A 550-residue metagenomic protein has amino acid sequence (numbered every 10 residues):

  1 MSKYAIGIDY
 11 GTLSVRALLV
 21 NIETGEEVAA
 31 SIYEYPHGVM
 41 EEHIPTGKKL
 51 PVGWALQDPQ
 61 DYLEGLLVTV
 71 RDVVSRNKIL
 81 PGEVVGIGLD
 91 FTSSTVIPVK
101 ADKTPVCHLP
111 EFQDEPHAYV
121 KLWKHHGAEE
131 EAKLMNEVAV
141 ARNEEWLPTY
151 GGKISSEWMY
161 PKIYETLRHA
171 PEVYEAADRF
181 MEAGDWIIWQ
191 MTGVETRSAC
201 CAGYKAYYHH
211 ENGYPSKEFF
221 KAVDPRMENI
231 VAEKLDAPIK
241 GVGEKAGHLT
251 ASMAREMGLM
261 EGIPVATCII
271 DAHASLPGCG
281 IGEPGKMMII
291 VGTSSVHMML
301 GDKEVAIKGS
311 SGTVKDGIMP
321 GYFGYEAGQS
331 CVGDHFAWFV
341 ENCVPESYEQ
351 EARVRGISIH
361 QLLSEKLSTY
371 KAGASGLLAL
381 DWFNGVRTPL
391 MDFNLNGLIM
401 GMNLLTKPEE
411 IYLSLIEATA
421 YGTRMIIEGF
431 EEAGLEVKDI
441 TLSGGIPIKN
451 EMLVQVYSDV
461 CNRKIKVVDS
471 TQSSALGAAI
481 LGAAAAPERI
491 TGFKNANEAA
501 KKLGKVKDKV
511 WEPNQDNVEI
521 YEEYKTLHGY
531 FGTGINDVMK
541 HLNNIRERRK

Functional and structural regions predicted by a protein language model:
S2-E34, G86-V99, M287-I290, S295-L300 (+1 more regions): Gly/Thr-rich phosphate-binding beta-strand-loop-beta motif of the actin/hexokinase/Hsp70
Y33-G38, Q113: A short acidic/small-residue loop/turn micro-motif
I44-G47, P51-R355: Glycine-rich phosphate-binding/catalytic subdomain of phosphoryl-transfer and nucleotide/sugar-phosphate-processing
K49-V52, D114-K121, D316-E326, M400-G401 (+4 more regions): Short beta-alpha connecting loops at secondary-structure transitions that line or flank enzyme active sites
L66-R76, A272, I411-K438, A485 (+1 more regions): Phosphate/ATP-binding catalytic cores across multiple sugar-kinase/actin-like superfamilies, primarily ASKHA
K133, I270, A274-G278, S330-G333 (+7 more regions): Glycine-rich phosphate-binding/hydrolytic loop that grips phosphoryl groups
E157, A327, A337, N342-E349 (+2 more regions): Acidic, glycine/GT-rich loop-and beta-edge segments that sit at the periphery of enzyme/chaperone cores
T369-S474: Activation-segment/catalytic-loop signature of the eukaryotic protein kinase fold
